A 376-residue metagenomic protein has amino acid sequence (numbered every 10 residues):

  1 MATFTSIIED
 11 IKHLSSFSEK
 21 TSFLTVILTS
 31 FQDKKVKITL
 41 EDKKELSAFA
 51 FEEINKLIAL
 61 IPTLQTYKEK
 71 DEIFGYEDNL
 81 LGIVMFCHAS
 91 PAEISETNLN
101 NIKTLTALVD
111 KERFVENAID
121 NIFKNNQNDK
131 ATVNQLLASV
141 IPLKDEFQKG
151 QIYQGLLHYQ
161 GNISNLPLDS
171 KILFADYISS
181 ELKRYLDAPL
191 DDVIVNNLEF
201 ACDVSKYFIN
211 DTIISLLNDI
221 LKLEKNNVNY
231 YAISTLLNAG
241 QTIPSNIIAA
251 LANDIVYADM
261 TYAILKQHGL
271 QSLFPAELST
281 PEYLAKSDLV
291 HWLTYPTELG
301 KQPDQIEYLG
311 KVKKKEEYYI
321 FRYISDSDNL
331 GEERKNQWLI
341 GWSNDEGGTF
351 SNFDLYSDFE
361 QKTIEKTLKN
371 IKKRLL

Functional and structural regions predicted by a protein language model:
M1-S90, I102-N128, Q135-L376: Long, helix-rich interaction regions
A92-I94: Divalent metal-dependent catalytic cores for phosphoryl transfer on phosphate-bearing substrates
